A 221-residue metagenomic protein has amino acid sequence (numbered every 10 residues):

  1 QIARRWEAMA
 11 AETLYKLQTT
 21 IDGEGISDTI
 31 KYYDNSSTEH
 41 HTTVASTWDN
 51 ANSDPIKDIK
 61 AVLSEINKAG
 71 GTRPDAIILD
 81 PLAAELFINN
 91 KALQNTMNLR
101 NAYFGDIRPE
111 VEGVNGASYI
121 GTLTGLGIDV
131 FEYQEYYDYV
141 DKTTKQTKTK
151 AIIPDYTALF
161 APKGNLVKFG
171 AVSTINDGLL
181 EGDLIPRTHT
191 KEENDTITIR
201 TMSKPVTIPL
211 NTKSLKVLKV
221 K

Functional and structural regions predicted by a protein language model:
R5-E24: Short, glycine/acidic-rich hinge or "gate" loops at secondary-structure transitions that mediate conformational
T13, D28-I30, K91, A158 (+1 more regions): Flexible, active-site-adjacent loop/turn segments at secondary-structure boundaries
G23, N35-T38, D141-K145: Intrinsic-disorder/low-complexity loop/linker signature
I26-D106: Extended, solvent-exposed, turn-rich assembly/linker loops in the middle of proteins
Q94-K221: Sequence/fold signature of self-assembling virion shell proteins
